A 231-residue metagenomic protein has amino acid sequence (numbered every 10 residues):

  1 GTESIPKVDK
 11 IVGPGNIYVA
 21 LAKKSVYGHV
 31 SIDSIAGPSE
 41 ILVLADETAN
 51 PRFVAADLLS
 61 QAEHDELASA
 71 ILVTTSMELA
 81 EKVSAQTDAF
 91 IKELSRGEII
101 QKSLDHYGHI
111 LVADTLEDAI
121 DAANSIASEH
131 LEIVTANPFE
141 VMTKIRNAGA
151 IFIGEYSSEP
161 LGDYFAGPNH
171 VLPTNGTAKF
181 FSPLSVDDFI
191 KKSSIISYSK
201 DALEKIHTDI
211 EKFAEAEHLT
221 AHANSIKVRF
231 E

Functional and structural regions predicted by a protein language model:
G1-S4, D118, N124-S125, A166-G167: Short, surface-exposed amphipathic charged segments that create phosphate/polyanion-binding patches used for binding
G1-S60, H64-S69: Conserved NAD(P)+-binding/catalytic subdomain of aldehyde/semialdehyde dehydrogenases
T2-I5, N16, I35, T48-A56 (+9 more regions): Electropositive phosphate-/nucleotide-binding environments in soluble metabolic enzymes
V8-K10, G28, G37-I41, A68-A70 (+5 more regions): Structural beta-strand/beta-sheet cores of well-ordered domains, especially the beta-sheet scaffolds that support
K23-S25, A56, S84-A85, K144-R146 (+1 more regions): Short amphipathic alpha-helical segments
L44-D46, L72-T75, V112-A113, I153-G154 (+1 more regions): Short beta-strand-to-turn element immediately C-terminal to the catalytic PLP-Schiff-base lysine in fold type I
H64, L72-A148: A glycine- and small/hydrophobic-rich beta-loop-beta segment that serves as a flexible "lid/hinge" or phosphate-binding
N124-E231: C-terminal core of ALDH-fold dehydrogenases
